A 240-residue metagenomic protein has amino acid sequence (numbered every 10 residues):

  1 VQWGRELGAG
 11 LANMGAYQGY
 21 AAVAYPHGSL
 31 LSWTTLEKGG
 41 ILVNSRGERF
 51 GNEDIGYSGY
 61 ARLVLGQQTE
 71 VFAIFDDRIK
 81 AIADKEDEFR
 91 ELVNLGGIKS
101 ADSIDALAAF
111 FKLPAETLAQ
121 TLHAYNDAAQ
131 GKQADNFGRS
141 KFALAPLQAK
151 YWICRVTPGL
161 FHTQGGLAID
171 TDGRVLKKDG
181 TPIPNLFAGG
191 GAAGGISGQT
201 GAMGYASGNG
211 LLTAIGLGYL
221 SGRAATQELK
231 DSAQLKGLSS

Functional and structural regions predicted by a protein language model:
V1-L113: An anion/pyrophosphate-binding glycine-rich loop and adjacent beta-alpha core in soluble alpha-beta enzymes
V1-Q2, A193-L229: A conserved FAD-binding loop/helix module that cradles the flavin
G10-A24, R223-S240: Active-site-proximal substrate-binding core of FAD-dependent oxidoreductases
T35-E37, F161-T163, S207: Short, small/polar residue-rich loop motifs at catalytic or cofactor-binding pockets
S45-R46, T171, K178, G216: Short, ordered coil/turn segments that flank beta-strands lining enzyme active or ligand-binding pockets
L65-C154, A224, E228-D231, S239: Helix-rich C-terminal "cap"/substrate-channel and partner-interaction subdomain that packs against the flavin-binding
T117-T200: A glycine-rich dinucleotide-binding beta-alpha-beta segment and adjacent secondary-structure elements that constitute
